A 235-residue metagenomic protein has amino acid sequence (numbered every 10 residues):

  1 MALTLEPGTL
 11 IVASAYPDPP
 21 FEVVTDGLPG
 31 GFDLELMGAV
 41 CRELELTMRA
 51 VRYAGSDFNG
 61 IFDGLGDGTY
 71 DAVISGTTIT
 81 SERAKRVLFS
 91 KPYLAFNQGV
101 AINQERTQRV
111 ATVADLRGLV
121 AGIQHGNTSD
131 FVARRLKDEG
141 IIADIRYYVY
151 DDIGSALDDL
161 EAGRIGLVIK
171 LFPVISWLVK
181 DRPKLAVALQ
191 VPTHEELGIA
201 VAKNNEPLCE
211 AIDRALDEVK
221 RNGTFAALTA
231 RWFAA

Functional and structural regions predicted by a protein language model:
M1-G76, K85, N222: Extracytoplasmic small-molecule ligand-binding "clamshell" domains of the periplasmic binding protein/Venus flytrap
L10-Y16, G30, V113-D130: Short loop->beta-strand "edge-of-pocket" segments that line small-molecule binding or catalytic clefts across diverse
A15-Y16, A95-I102, F172, S176-D217 (+1 more regions): Periplasmic-binding protein-like
V24, M37-V51, S129-V149, V179-P183 (+1 more regions): Ligand-binding cleft/hinge of the Venus flytrap
A39, V51-D71, K85-L88, A114-D115 (+3 more regions): Short helices/loops that flank or line small-molecule/ion binding pockets
N59-G60, I74-R86, V132-R135, D159-T193: A ligand-binding cleft/hinge motif common to bilobed small-molecule-binding domains
Y93, N103-A121, E210: Flexible hinge/capping segments at coil-to-helix
L216-W232: Periplasmic-binding protein-like
